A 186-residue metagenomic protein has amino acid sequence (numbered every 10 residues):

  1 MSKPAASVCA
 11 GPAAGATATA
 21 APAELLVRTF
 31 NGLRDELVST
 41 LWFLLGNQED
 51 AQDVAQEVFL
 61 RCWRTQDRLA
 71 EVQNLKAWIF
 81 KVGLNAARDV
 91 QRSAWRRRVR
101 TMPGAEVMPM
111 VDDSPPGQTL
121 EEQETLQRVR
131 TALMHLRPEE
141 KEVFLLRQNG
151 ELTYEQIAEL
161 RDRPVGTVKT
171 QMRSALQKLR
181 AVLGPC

Functional and structural regions predicted by a protein language model:
A13-S39, E49-A55, W63: A short, charge-rich alpha-helical start-of-domain segment used by transcription regulators
T19, F59-L75, A94-W95: Sigma70-family region 2
L37, L41, I79, G83-Q91: Hydrophobic-face residues of short alpha-helical interaction/recognition segments
D53-L60, Q73-N85: Structural recognition of an alpha-helix C-terminal capping motif at a helix-to-coil junction
L84, R88, E140, E155 (+1 more regions): DNA-recognition helix of helix-turn-helix
V90-D112, T119-L120, E124: Short, basic/polar amphipathic helix motif occurring as a linker/hinge flanking DNA-binding modules in transcription
Q123, L133-E140: Short helix-coil-helix linker/hinge
V143-R147: A short pre-motif secondary-structure segment
